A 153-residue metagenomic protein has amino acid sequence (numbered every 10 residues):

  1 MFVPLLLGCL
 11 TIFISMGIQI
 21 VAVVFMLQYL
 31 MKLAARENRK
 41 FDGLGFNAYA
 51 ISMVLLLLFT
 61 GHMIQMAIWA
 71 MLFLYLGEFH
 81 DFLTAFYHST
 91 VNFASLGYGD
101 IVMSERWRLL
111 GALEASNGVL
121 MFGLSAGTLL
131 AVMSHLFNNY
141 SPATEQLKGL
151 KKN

Functional and structural regions predicted by a protein language model:
M1-F2, K40-A48, D100-S104: Helix-boundary and loop/linker segments of multi-pass membrane transporters
M1-T11: Feature marks short, highly hydrophobic, charge-poor N-terminal signal-anchor/signal peptide-like helices that anchor
C9-Q19, T84-F93, Y98-S141: Pore domain of cation channels
I18-A35: Membrane-water interface of transmembrane alpha-helices
L44-H62: Interfacial helix-start motif at the membrane-water boundary
T60-H88: Outer-pore turret/helix-boundary of cation channels
N138-N153: Short, highly charged, low-complexity non-transmembrane loops/tails of multi-pass membrane proteins
